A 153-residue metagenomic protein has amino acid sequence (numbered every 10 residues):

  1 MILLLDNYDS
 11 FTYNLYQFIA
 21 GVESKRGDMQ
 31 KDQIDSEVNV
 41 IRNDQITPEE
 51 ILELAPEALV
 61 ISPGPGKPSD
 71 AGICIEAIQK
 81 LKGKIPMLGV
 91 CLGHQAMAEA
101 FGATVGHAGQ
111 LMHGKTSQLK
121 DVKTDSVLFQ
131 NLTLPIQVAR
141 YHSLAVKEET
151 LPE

Functional and structural regions predicted by a protein language model:
M1-G83, L92: N-terminal beta1-alpha1 cap of cysteine-dependent amidohydrolase-like domains
D9-S10, M97-A98, A145: Hydrophobic side chains within alpha-helical segments
L15, I51, A100, Q118 (+1 more regions): Short, well-ordered secondary-structure micro-motifs
A20, E53-S126, Q130-N131, Q137: Cysteine-nucleophile active-site neighborhood
V22-K25, T104, L151: Short helix-capping/linker segments at secondary-structure and domain boundaries
V38-Q45, Q118-D121, V138-Y141: Short gly/ser/thr-rich secondary-structure transition/capping motifs
Q45-E49, H113-G114, A145-V146: A short acidic, often aromatic-flanked loop/helix-cap motif at beta-alpha or helix-coil junctions that lines enzyme
D125-E153: Catalytic beta-strand/loop cores that center a nucleophilic Ser/Cys/Thr and support acyl-enzyme chemistry
